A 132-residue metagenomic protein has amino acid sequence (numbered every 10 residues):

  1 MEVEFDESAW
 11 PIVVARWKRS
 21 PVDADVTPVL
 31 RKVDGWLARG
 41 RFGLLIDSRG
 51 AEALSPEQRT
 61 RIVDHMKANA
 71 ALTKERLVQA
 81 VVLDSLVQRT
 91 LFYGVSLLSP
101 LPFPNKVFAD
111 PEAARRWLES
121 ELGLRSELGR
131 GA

Functional and structural regions predicted by a protein language model:
M1-A132: Amphipathic, Lys/Arg-enriched alpha-helical "gate/interface" segment within cytosolic domains that mediates
